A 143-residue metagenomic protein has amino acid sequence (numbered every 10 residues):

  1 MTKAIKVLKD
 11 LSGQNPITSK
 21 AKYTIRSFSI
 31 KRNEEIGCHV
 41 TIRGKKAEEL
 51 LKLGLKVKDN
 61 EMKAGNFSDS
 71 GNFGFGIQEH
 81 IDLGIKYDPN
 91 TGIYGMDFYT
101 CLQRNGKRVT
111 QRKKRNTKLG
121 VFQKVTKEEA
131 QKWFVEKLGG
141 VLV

Functional and structural regions predicted by a protein language model:
M1-V143: Ribosome-associated RNA-binding proteins
